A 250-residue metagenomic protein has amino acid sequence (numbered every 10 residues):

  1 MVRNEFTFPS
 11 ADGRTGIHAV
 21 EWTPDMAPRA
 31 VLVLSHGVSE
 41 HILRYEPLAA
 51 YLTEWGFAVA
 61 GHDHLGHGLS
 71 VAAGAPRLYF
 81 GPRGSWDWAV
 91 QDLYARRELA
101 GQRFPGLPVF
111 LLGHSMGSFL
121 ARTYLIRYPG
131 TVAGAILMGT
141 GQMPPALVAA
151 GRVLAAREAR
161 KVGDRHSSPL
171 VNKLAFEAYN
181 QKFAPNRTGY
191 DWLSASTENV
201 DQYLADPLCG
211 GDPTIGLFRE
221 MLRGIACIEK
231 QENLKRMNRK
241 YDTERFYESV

Functional and structural regions predicted by a protein language model:
M1-M26: N-terminal cap/lid segment of alpha/beta-hydrolase-fold proteins
L32, H36-E40, S115: Active-site glycine-rich loops that stabilize anionic/oxyanionic intermediates across multiple enzyme folds
P47-A75: Conserved alpha/beta-hydrolase
G81-Q102: Alpha/beta-hydrolase active-site loop
R103-S115: Alpha/beta-hydrolase fold nucleophile elbow
G113-T123: Glycine-rich nucleophile elbow surrounding the catalytic serine of serine-hydrolase chemistry
A121-L208: Alpha/beta-hydrolase-fold enzymes
G216-V250: Conserved serine/cysteine hydrolase catalytic core
